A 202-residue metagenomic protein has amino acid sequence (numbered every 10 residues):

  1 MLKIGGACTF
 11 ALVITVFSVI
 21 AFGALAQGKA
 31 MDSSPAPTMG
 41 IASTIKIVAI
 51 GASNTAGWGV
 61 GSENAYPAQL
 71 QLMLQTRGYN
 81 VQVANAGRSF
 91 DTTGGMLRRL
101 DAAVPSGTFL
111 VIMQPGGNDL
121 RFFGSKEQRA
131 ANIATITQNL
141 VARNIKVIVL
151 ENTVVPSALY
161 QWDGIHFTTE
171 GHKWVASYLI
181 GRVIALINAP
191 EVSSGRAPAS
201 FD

Functional and structural regions predicted by a protein language model:
M1-L12: N-terminal Sec-pathway targeting helices
K3, F22-L25, S33: N-terminal leader/targeting segments
G5-G6, P35, V149: Generic extreme N-terminus detector
V13-L25: Hydrophobic alpha-helical membrane-insertion segments, chiefly the h-region of N-terminal signal peptides
G28-S89, R99-G107, K173: Serine-esterase "nucleophile elbow" of acetyl-processing enzymes
L72-Y79, G94-D202: Alpha-helical cap/lid subdomain in secreted, periplasmic, or secretory-pathway luminal O-acyl-processing enzymes
